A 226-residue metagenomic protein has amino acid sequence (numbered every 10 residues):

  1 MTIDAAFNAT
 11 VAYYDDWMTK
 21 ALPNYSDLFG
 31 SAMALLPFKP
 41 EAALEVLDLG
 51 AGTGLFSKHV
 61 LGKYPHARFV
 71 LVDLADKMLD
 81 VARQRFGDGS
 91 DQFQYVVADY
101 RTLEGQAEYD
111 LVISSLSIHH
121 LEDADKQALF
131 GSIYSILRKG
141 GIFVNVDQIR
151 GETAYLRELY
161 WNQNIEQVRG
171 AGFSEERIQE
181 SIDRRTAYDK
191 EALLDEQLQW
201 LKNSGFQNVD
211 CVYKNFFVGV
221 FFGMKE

Functional and structural regions predicted by a protein language model:
M1-Y13, N164: N-terminal, positively charged/glycine-rich alpha-helical extensions of SAM-dependent methyltransferases
N24-A42: Conserved alpha-helix/loop element of class I SAM-dependent methyltransferases that forms part of the SAM/SAH-binding
L47-L49, T53-T102: Class I SAM-dependent methyltransferase SAM/SAH-binding core
E104-V112: A short acidic, Gly/Pro-enriched loop at the edge of an enzyme's catalytic core that lines a small-molecule cofactor
S114-I118, V146: Residues lining the SAM
Q127-K139: A short glycine-rich, Lys/Arg-flanked "PGG" loop and its adjoining helix->strand segment in the class I
V146-K202: C-terminal alpha-helical "lid/dimerization" subdomain adjacent to the S-adenosyl-L-methionine
S204-E226: Core SAM-dependent methyltransferase catalytic element
